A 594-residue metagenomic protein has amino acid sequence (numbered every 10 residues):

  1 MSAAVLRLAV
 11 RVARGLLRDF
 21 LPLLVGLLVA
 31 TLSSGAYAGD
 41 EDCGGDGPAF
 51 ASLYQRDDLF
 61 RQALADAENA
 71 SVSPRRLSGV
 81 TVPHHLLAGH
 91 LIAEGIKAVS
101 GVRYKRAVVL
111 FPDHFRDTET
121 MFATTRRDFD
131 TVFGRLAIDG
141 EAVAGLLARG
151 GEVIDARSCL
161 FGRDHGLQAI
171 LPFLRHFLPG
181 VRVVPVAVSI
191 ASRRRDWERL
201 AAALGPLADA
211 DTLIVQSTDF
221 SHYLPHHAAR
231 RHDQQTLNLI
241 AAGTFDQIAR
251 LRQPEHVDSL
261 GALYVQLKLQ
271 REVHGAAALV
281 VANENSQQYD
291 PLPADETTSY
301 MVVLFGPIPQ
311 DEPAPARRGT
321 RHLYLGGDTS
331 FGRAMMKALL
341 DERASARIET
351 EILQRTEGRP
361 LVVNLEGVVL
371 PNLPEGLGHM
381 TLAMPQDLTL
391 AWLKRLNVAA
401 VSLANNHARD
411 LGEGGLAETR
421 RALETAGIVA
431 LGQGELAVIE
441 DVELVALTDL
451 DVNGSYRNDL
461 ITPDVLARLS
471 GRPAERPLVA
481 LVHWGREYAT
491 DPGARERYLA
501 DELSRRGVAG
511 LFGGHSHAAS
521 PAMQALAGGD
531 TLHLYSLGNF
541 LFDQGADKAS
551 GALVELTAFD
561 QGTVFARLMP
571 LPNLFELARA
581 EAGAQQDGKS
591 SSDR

Functional and structural regions predicted by a protein language model:
M1-G15: N-terminal secretory signal peptides that target proteins for export/translocation
L16, F20-T31: Bacterial N-terminal signal peptides
A36-A38: Boundary at the C-terminal end of the N-terminal hydrophobic targeting segment
D40-A277, V281-S286: Active-site histidine-anchored catalytic micro-motif
D211-G261, E296-S299, G306-P315, A519-T563: Charged catalytic cores and adjacent phosphate/nucleic-acid-binding surfaces used for phosphate/nucleic-acid chemistry
K268-N285, P293-D295, A566-E581: Metal-dependent phosphoester-hydrolase catalytic domains
E284-P313, A580-R594: Long, Lys/Arg- and hydrophobic-enriched amphipathic alpha-helices
D311-R594: Acidic, metal/ion-coordinating pockets
